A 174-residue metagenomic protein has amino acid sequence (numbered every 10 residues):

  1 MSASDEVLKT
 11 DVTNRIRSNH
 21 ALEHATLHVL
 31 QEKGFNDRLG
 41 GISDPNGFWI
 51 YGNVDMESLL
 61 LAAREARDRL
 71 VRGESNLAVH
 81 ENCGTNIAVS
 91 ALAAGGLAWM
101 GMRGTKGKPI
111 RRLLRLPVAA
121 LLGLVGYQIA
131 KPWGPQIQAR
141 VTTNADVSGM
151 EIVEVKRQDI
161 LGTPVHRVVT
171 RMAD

Functional and structural regions predicted by a protein language model:
M1-G47: N-terminal, intrinsically disordered, low-complexity segments that immediately precede the first transmembrane helix
T10, V54, L61, V169-D174: Terminal targeting/leader modules
S18, L22, T26, S58-A62 (+2 more regions): Helical mechanochemical/support elements of P-loop NTPase systems and associated helical scaffolds
L22, K33-Y51, G126-D174: Cytosol/matrix-facing juxtamembrane amphipathic, basic-hydrophobic segments adjacent to a transmembrane helix
V29-K33, R69-G73, W99-M100, R140-V147: Conserved, well-folded catalytic cores of nucleic-acid-processing and energy-transducing macromolecular machines
I42-R69: Short, charged cytosolic
D68-T85: Membrane-interface, cytosolic juxtamembrane amphipathic helix immediately N-terminal to a transmembrane helix, enriched
T85-Q136: Hydrophobic alpha-helical topogenic segments used for membrane insertion/localization
